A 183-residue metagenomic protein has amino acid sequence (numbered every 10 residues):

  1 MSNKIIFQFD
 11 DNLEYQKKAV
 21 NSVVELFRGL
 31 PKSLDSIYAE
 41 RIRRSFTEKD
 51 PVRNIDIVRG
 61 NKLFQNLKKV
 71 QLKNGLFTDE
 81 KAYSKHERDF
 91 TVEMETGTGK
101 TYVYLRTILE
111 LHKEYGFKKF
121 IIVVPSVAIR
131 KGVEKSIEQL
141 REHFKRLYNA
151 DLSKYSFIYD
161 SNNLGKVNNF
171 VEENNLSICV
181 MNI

Functional and structural regions predicted by a protein language model:
M1-I183: RecA-like P-loop NTPase motor core of helicase/translocase proteins
